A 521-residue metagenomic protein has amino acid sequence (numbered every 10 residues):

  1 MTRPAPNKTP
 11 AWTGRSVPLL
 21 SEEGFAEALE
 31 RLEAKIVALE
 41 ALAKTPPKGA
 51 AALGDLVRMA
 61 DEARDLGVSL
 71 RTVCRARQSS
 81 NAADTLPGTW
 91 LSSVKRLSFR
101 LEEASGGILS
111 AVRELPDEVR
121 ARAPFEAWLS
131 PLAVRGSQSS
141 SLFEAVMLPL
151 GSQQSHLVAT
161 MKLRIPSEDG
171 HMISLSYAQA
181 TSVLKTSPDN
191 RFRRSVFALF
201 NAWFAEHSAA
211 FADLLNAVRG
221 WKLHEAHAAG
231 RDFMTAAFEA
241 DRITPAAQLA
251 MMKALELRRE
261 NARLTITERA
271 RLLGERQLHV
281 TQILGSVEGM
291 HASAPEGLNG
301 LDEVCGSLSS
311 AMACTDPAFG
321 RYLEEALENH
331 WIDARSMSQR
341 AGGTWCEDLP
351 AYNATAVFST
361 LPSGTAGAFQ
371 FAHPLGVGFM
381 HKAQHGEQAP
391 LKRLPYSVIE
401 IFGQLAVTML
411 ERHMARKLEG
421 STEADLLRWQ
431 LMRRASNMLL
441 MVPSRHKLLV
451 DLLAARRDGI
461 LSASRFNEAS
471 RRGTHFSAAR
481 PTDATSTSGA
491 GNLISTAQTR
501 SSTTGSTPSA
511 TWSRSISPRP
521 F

Functional and structural regions predicted by a protein language model:
M1-H291: A well-structured
L86, W90, A356-T360, E387-Y396 (+3 more regions): Short beta-alpha connecting loops at secondary-structure transitions that line or flank enzyme active sites
D169-T186, D232-T235, E288, E296-H385: Active-site-adjacent "gating/activation" loops or surface patches in catalytic cores
E268, L272-S310, G320, T355-A356 (+3 more regions): Long, K/E/R/D-enriched contiguous segments that form extended
F369-Q370, H381-L405: Post-HEXXH active-site segment of zinc metalloproteases
G378, V398-R412, T511: An active-site-proximal "capping" alpha-helix that borders the catalytic cofactor pocket
H413-Q498: Long, amphipathic alpha-helical stalk/connector segments used for oligomerization, subunit docking, or mechanical
T499-I516: C-terminal substrate/ligand-recognition segments
